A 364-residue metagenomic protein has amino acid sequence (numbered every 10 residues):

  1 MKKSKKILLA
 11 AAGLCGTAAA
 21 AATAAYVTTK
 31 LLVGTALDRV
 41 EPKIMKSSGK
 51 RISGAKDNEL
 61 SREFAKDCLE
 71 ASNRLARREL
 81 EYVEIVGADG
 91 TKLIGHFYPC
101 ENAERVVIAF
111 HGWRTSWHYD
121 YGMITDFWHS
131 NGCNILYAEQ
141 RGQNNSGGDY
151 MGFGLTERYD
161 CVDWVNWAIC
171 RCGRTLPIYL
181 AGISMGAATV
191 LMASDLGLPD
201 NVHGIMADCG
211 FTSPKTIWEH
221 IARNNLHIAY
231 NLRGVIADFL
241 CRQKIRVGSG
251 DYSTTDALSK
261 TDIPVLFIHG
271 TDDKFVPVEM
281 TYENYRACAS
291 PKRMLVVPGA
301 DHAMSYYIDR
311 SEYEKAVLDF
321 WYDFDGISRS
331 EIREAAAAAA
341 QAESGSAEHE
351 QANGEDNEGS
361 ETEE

Functional and structural regions predicted by a protein language model:
G16-I85: An N-terminal hydrophobic leader/cap segment in hydrolases
W113-F127, Q140: The serine-hydrolase catalytic nucleophile loop
W128-G147: Conserved alpha/beta-hydrolase
M151-C172: Alpha/beta-hydrolase active-site loop
M192-V247, D256, V296: Hydrolase active-site cap/lid region
K260-T261, F267-H269, D273: Short beta-strand/loop motif that positions the catalytic acidic residue of the alpha/beta-hydrolase fold
I263, P277-R286: Short alpha-helix in the alpha/beta-hydrolase fold that links the catalytic acid
I308-E350, G354-E364: Catalytic active-site module of serine/aspartate enzymes centered on a nucleophile-bearing elbow/loop
